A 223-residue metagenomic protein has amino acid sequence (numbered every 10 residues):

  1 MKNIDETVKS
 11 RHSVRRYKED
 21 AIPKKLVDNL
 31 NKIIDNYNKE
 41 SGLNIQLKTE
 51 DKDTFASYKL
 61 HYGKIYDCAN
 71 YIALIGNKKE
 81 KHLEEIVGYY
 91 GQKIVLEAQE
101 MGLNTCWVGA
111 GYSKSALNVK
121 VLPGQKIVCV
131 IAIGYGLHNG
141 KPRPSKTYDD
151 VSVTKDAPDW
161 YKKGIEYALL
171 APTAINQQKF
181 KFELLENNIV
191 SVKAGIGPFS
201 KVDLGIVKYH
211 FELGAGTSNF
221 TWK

Functional and structural regions predicted by a protein language model:
M1-K223: Acidic, surface-exposed loops and disordered segments
